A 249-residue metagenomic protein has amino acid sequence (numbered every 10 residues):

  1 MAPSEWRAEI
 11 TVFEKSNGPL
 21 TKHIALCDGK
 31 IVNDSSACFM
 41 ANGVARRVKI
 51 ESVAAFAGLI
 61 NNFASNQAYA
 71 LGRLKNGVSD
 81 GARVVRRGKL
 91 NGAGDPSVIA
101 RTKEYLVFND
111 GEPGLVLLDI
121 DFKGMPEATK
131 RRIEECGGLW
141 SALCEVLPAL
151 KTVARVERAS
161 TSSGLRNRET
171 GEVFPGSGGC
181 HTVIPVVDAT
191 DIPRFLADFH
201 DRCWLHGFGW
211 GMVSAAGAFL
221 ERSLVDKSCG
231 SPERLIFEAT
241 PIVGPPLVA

Functional and structural regions predicted by a protein language model:
M1-C180, I184-H206: Signature for HUH/AEP ssDNA processing cores
K49-E51, A55, G124-M125, C203-A249: Catalytic "initiation/cleavage/transfer" segments centered on a nucleophilic residue and adjacent nucleic-acid-engaging
